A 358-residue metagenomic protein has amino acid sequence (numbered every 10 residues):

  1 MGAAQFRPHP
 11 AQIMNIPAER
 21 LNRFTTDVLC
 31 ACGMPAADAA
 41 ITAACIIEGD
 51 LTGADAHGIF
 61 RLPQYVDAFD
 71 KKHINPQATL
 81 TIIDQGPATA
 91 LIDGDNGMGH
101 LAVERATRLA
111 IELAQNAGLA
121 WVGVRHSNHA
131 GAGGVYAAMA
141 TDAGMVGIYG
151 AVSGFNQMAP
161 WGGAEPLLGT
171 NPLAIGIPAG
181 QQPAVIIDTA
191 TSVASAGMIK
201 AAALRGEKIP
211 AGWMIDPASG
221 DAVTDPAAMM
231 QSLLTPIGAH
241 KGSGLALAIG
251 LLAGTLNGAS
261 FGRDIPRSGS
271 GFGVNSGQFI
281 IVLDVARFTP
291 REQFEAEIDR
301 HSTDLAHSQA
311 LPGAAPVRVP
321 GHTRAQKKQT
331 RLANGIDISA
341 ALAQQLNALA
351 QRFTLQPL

Functional and structural regions predicted by a protein language model:
G2, F6-P8: N-terminal amphipathic/hydrophobic targeting modules at extreme N-termini, encompassing cleavable Sec/SRP-type signal
M14-P17, M34-F60, I74-Q85, F272-N275 (+1 more regions): N-terminal glycine-rich anion-binding loops that anchor highly charged ligand groups
N15-L21, F261-L358: Catalytic-core signal marking the mid-to-C-terminal active-site face
H57-I111: Active-site cofactor/substrate anionic-group-binding motifs, chiefly glycine- and Lys/Arg-rich phosphate-binding loops
L91-G180: A generic, well-ordered mixed alpha/beta core segment in the N-terminal half of proteins
Q157-P226: Phosphate/diphosphate-binding glycine-rich loops and adjacent basic-rich segments that engage nucleotide
S195-G258, G271-G273: Small-residue-enriched flexible segments
